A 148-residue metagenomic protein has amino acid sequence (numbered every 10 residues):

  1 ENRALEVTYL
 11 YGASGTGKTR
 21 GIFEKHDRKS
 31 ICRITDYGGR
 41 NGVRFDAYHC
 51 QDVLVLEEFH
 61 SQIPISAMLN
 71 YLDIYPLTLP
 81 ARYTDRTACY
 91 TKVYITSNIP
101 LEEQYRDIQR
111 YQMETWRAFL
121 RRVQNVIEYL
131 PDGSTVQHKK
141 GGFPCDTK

Functional and structural regions predicted by a protein language model:
E1-R44, H49, I127-E128: P-loop NTPase catalytic core of nucleic-acid-dependent motor ATPases
L5, Q51, Y90-K92: Short, surface-exposed beta-edge/turn micro-motifs
Y9, V53-V55, Y94: Structural motif
T35-L54, Q62, S66-A67, P80-D85: Conserved alpha-helical scaffold flanking the Walker A/P-loop in AAA+ ATPase domains
E58: Catalytic glutamate of the conserved HExxH
S61-K148: Replace "adjacent to P-loop NTPase cores in ATP/GTP-dependent enzymes" with "adjacent to NTP-binding cores
